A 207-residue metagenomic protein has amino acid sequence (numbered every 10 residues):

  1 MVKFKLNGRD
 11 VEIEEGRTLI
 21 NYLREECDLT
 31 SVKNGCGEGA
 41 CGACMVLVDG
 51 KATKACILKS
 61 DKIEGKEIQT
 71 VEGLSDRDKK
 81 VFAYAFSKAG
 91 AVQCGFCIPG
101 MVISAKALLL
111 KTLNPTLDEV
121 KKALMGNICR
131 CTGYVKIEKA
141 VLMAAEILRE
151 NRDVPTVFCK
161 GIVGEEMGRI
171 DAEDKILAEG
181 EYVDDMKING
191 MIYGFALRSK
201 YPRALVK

Functional and structural regions predicted by a protein language model:
M1-P155: Signature of N-terminal electron-transfer/Fe-S-associated modules in redox systems
A145-K207: Flexible, low-hydrophobicity surface segments
